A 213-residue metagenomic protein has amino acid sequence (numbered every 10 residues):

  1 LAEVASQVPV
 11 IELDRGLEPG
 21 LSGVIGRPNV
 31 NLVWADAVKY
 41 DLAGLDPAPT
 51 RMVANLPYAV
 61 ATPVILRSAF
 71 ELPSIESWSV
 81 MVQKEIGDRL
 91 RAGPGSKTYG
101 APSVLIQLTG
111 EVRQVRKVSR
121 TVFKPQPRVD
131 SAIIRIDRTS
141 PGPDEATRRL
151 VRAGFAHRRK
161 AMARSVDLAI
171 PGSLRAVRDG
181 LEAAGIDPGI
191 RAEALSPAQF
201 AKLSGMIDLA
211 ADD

Functional and structural regions predicted by a protein language model:
L1-L150, K202-G205, L209, D213: Catalytic cores of RNA-modifying enzymes
W78, G189-R191: Residue-level marker of motif borders
V129-A132, I136-R138, P143-D179, A184-D187 (+2 more regions): An accessory alpha-helical subdomain
